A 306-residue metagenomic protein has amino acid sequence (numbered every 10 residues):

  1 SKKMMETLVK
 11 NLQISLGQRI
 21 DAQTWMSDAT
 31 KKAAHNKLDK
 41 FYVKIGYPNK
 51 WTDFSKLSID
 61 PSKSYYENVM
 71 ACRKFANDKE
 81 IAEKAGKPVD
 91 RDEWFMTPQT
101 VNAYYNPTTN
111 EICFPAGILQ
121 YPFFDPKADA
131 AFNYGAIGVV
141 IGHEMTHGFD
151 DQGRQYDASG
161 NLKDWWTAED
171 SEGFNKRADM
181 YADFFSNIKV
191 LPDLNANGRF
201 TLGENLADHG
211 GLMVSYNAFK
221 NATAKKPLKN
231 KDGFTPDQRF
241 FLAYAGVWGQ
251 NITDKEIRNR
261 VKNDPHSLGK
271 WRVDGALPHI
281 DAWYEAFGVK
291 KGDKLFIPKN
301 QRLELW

Functional and structural regions predicted by a protein language model:
S1-W306: Intrinsically disordered, low-complexity linker/terminal regions across diverse proteins
